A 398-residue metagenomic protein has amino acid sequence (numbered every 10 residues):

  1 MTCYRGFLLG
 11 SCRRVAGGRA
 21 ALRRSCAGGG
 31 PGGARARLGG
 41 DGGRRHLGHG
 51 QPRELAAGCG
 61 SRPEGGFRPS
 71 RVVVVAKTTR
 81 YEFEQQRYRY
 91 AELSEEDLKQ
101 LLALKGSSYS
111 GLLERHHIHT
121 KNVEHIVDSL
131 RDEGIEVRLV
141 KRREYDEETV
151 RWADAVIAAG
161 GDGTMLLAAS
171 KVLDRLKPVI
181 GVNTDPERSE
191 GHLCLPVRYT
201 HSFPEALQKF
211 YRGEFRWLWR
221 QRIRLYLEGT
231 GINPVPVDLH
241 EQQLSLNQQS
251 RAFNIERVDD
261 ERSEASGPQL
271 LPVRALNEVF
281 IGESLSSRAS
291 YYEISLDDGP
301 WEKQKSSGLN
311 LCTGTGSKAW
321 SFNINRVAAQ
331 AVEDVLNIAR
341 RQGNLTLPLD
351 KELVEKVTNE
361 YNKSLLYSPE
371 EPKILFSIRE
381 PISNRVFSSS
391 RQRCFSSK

Functional and structural regions predicted by a protein language model:
T2-F7, C12, C26, L55-P69 (+3 more regions): ATP/nucleoside-binding phosphotransfer catalytic cores, i.e., glycine-rich phosphate-binding loops
T2-R5, C12, G28, G42-P178 (+2 more regions): N-terminal glycine-/serine-/threonine-rich phosphate-binding loop
R13-A20, A27-R44: Compositionally biased, low-complexity flexible segments
E64-F67, E148-R151, K171-D174, F215-L218 (+6 more regions): Solvent-exposed alpha-helices and their adjacent loops that cap or buttress functional pockets in soluble metabolic
A159-D162, V182, T313-T315: Glycine-rich beta-strand-to-loop/alpha-helix junction loops that act as flexible
L166-Y199, N323: Classical protein tyrosine phosphatase
D185-G308: Catalytic core of DAGKc-family lipid kinases
G299-S383: Gly/Ser/Thr-rich active-site loops/lids in small-molecule metabolic enzymes that frequently grip phosphoryl groups
